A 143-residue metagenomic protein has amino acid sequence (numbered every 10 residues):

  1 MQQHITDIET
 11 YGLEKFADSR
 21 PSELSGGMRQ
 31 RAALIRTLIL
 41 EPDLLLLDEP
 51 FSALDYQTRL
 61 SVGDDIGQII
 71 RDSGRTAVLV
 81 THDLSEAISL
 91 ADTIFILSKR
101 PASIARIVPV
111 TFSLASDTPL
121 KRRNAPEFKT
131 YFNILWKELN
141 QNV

Functional and structural regions predicted by a protein language model:
M1-F16, Q68: Conserved ABC ATPase "signature" region
S19-S22, L40: Conserved signature/switch motifs of ABC ATPase nucleotide-binding domains
L34: Hydrophobic anchor residue at the start of the ABC signature
L45-D48: Catalytic Walker B motif of ABC-type/P-loop ATPase nucleotide-binding domains
R59-G74: Helical segment within the ABC ATPase nucleotide-binding domain
G74-V80: Conserved H-loop
R100-T130: Conserved beta-strand-loop-alpha-helix hinge in the C-terminal portion of ABC ATPase nucleotide-binding domains
